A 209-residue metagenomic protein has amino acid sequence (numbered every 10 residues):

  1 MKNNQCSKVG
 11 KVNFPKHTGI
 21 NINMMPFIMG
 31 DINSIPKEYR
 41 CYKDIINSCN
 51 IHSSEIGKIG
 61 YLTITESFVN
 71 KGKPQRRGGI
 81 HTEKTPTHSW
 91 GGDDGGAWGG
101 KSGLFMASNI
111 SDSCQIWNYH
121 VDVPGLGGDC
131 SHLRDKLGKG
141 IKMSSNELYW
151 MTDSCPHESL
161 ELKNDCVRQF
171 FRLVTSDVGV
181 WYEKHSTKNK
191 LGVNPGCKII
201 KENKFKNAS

Functional and structural regions predicted by a protein language model:
M1-I59: N-terminal auxiliary "cap/dimerization" subdomain that precedes the catalytic jelly-roll/cupin core of mononuclear
K11, G103, R168: A residue-level signal for beta-strand positions that form part of recognition/binding surfaces within mature
E38-A97: Hydrophobic alpha-helical segments and helix pairs
T65-S67, E83-T85, A107-I110, T152-S154 (+1 more regions): Structured loops at beta-to-helix junctions and adjacent beta-edge loops in soluble globular domains
K73-S145, W181-H185: Catalytic core of non-heme Fe(II) oxygenases with the double-stranded beta-helix
C130-A208: Catalytic core of Fe(II)/2-oxoglutarate
